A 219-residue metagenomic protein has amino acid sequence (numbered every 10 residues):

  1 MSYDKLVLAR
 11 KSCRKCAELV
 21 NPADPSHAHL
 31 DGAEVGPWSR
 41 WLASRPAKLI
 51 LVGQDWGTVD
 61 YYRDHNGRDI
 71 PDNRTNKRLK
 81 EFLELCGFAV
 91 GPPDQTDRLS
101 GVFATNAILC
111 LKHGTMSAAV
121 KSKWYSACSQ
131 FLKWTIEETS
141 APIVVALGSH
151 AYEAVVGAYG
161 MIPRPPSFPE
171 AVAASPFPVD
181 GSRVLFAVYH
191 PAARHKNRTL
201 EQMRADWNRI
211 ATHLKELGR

Functional and structural regions predicted by a protein language model:
S2-F168, S175, D180-L217: A polyanion-binding, active-site-adjacent surface
